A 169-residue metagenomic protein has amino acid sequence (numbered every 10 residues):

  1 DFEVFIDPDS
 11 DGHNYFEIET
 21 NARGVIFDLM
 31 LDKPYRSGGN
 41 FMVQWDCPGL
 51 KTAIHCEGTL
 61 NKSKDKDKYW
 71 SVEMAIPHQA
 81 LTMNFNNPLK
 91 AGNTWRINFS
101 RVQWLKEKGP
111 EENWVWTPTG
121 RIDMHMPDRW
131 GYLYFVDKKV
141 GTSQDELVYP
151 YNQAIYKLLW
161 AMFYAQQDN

Functional and structural regions predicted by a protein language model:
D1-F163: Structural preference for beta-rich elements and adjacent junctions enriched in aromatics
A165-N169: Alpha-helix exit/C-cap motif
